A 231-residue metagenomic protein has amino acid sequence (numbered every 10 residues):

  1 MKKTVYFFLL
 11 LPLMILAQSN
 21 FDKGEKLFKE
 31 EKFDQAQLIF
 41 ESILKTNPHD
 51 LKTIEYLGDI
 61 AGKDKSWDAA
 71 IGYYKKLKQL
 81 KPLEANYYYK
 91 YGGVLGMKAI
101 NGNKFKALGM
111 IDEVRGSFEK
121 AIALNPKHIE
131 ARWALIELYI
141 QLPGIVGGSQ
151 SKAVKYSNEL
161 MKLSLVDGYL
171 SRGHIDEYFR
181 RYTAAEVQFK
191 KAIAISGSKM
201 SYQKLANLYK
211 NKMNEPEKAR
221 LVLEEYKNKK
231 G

Functional and structural regions predicted by a protein language model:
I15-Y56, G62-K63: N-terminal leader/linker segments that initiate helical-solenoid repeat arrays
L27, A61, L95, G102 (+3 more regions): Residue at a conserved register position within TPR or TPR-like alpha-solenoid repeats
E30, D64, K98, L142 (+3 more regions): Structural motif corresponding to the intra-repeat A-B loop/turn of tetratricopeptide repeats
N47, K81, F118, N125 (+5 more regions): A structural motif in tetratricopeptide-repeat
D50, E84, H128, L165-D167 (+2 more regions): Residue-level recognition of tetratricopeptide repeat
K52, Y56-D59, K90, A134 (+2 more regions): Canonical tetratricopeptide repeat
